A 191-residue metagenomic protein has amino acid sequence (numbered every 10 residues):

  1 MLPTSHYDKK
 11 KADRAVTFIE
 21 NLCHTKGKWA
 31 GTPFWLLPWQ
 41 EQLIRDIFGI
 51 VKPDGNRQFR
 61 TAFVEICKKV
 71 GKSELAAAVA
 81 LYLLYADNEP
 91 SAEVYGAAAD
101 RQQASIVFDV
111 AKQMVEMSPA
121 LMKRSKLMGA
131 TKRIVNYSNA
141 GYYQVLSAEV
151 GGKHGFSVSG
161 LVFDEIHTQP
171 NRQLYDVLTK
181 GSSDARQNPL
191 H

Functional and structural regions predicted by a protein language model:
M1-H191: Phosphate/NTP-binding elements of NTP-utilizing enzymes
